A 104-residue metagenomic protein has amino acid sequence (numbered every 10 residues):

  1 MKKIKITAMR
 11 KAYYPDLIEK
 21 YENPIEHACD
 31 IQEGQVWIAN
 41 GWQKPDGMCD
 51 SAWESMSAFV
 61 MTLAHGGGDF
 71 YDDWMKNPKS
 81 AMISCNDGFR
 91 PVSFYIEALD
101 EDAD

Functional and structural regions predicted by a protein language model:
M1, Q32, D87-F89: A generic structural signal for short, non-catalytic loop/turn and secondary-structure boundary residues
K2, A8-E22: Short, structured beta-strand/loop micro-motifs enriched in basic residues and often containing a Trp
K3-T7, V36-I38, S93-Y95, D100: Ser/Thr- (and often Asn-) enriched beta-sheet segments in non-cytosolic proteins
A12-Y14, Q43-P45, D102: Short loop/turn segments at secondary-structure transitions that flank enzyme active sites
K20-K44: Short, flexible N-terminal segments of the mature chain
K44-S55: Short, Lys/Arg- and Gly-enriched loop/turn segments at beta-strand edges
A58-D104: Short, compact, well-ordered microdomains
